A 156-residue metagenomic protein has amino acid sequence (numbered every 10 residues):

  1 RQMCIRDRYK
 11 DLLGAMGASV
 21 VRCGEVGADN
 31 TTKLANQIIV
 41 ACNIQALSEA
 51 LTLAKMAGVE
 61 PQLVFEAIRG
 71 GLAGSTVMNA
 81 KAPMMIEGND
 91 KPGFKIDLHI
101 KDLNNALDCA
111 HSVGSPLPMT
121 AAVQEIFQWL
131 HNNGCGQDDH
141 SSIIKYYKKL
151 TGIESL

Functional and structural regions predicted by a protein language model:
R1-I5: Short, small-residue-biased leader/transition segments that mark boundaries at the very start of proteins
R6-G17: Conserved core segment of the aminotransferase class I/II
G14, S155-L156: ATP-dependent carboxylate/acyl-activation modules
G14, V21, E25-A57, E66-A80 (+1 more regions): Active-site-proximal catalytic alpha-helix in oxidoreductases
V26, N30, G74-T76, A80-H140 (+2 more regions): Interdomain hinge/lid region at the active-site interface of Rossmann-like NAD(P)-dependent oxidoreductases
K55-L63, G114, P118-M119: Structural helix-adjacent loops and short alpha-helical linkers that scaffold large soluble proteins
Q62-R69, A121-E125: Beta-strand segments within the central parallel beta-sheet cores of soluble alpha/beta enzyme folds
